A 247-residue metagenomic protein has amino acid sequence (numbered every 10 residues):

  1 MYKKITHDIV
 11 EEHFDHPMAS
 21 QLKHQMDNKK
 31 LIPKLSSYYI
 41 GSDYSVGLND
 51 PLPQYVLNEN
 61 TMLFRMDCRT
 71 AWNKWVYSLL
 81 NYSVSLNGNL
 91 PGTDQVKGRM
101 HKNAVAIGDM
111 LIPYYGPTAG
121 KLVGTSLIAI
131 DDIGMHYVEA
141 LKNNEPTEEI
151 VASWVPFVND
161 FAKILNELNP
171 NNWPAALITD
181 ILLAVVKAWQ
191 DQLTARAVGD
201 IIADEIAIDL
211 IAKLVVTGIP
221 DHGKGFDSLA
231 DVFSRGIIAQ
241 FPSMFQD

Functional and structural regions predicted by a protein language model:
T6-L90, V96-M100, A104, H136 (+1 more regions): C-terminal amphipathic alpha-helix
V105-Y137: Mid-chain, structured segments of secreted extracytoplasmic proteins
